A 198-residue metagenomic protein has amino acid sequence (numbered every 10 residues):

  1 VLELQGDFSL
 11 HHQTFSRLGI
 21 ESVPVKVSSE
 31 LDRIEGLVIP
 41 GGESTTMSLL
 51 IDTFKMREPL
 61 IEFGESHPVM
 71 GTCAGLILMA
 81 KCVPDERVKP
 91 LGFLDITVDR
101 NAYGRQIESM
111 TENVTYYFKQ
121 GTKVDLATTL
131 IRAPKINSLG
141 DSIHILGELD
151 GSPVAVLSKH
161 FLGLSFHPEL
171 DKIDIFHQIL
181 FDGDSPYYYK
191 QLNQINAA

Functional and structural regions predicted by a protein language model:
V1-E62, D174-Q178, D182-A198: N-terminal beta1-alpha1 cap of cysteine-dependent amidohydrolase-like domains
L2-L4, A74, F166: Cofactor-binding loop segments of dinucleotide-utilizing enzymes, especially the Rossmann-like FAD- and NAD(P)+-binding
S22-V23, V69, F161: Hydrophobic anchor at the start of a short beta-strand that flanks the dinucleotide cofactor-binding loop
P24, G71-T72, V156: General beta-strand structural signal in soluble alpha/beta enzymes
E30-I34, G64, L139, V156-L157: Flexible, charged surface loops at secondary-structure boundaries
I39, G71, L164: Redox-cofactor binding/interface segments in oxidoreductases and associated redox assembly factors
E43-F118: Cysteine-nucleophile active-site neighborhood
R100-A198: Amide-donor transfer/coupling interface in amidating biosynthetic enzymes
